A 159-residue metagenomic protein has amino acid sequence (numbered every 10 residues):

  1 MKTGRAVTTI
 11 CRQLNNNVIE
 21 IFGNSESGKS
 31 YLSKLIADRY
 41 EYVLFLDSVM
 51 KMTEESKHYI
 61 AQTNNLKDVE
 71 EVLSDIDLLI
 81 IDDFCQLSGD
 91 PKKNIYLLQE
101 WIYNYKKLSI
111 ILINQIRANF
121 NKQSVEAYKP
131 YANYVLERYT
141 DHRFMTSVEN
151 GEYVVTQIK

Functional and structural regions predicted by a protein language model:
M1-E55, E71: The Walker A/P-loop phosphate-binding site
T9, D68, A132: Short acidic active-site motifs
V49, D83-C85, I116: Conserved Walker B
E55-S56, P91, N121-V125: Short, well-ordered secondary-structure micro-motifs
K57-Q99: Conserved nucleotide-sensing/catalytic segment adjacent to the nucleotide-binding pocket in NTP-handling enzymes
D75-L78, Y105-I113: Loop/turn-to-beta-strand initiation segments
L97-K107, Y139: Catalytic-core regions built around general acid/base machinery
L108-K159: Phosphate-binding/switch region of NTP-binding enzymes
